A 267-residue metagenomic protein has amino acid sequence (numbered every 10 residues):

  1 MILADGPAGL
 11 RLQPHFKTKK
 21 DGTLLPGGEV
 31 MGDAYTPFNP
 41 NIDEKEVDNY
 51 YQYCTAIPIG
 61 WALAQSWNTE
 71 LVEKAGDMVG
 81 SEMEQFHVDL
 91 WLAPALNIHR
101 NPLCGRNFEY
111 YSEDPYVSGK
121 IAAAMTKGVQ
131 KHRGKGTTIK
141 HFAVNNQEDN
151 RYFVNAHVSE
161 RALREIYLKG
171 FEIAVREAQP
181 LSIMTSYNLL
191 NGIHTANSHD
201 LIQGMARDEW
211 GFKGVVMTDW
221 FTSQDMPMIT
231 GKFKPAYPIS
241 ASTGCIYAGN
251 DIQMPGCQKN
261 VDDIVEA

Functional and structural regions predicted by a protein language model:
M1-A267: Glycoside hydrolase catalytic-domain context in secreted enzymes
